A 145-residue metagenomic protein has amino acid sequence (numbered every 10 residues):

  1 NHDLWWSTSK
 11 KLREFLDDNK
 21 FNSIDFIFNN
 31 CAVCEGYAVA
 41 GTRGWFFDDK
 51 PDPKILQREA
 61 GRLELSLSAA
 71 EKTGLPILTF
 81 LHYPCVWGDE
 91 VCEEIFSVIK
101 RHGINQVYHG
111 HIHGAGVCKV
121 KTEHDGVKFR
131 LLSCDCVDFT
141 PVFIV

Functional and structural regions predicted by a protein language model:
N1, D25-N29, L78-L81, I104-G116 (+1 more regions): Active-site neighborhood of phospho(di)ester-bond hydrolases with catalytic His/Asp-centered motifs
N1-H2, R43: Gly/Ser/Thr-rich beta-alpha loop segments that engage phosphate groups in nucleotides
L4, D48, D138: Flexible, glycine-rich phosphate/dinucleotide-binding loops and adjacent beta-alpha linkers at cofactor/substrate
L4, V86, A115: Active-site loop signature of alpha/beta-hydrolase-fold enzymes
S7-V98: Conserved catalytic scaffold of divalent metal-dependent phosphoesterases
K10, V33, R101-H102, A115-V145: Binuclear metal-dependent phosphoesterase catalytic core
S97-N105: Catalytic PLP-binding core of fold-type I/II PLP enzymes
